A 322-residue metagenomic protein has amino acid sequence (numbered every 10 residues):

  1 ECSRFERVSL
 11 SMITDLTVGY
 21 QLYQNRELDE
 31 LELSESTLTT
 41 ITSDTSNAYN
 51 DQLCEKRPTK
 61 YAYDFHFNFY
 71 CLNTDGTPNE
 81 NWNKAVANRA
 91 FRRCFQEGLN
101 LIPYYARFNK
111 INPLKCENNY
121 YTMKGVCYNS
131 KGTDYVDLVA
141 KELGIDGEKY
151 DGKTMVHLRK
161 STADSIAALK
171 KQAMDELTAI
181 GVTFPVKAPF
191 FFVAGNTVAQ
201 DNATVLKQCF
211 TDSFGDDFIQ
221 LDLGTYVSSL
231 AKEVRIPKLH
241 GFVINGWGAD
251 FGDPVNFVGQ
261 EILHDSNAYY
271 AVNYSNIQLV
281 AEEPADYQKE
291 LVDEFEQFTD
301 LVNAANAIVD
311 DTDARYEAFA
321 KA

Functional and structural regions predicted by a protein language model:
S3-F5, N47, E55-T77, N81-V86 (+3 more regions): Short, solvent-exposed loop/turn segments at the edges of secondary structure
F5-S11, F184-G195, L221, G241: Short, well-ordered beta-strand elements
E6, T17-Q21, N25, T39 (+12 more regions): Solvent-exposed, polar/charged alpha-helical surfaces in well-ordered, non-transmembrane soluble domains, broadly
S9-D75, I102, A106-F108: Extracellular/periplasmic solute-recognition and catalytic clefts
Y20-Q21, T39-S43, F65, T74-P78 (+3 more regions): Extracytoplasmic/secreted cell-surface and envelope-processing proteins
Y23, L28-E30, N47, C209-N273: Periplasmic binding protein-like
V86-D212: Append "and occasionally in soluble cytosolic enzymes with long acidic Gly/Pro-rich linkers
R92-R93, E97, L101, Y105 (+3 more regions): Extracytoplasmic/peripheral linker and loop segments enriched in polar/acidic and small residues with frequent Thr/Pro
